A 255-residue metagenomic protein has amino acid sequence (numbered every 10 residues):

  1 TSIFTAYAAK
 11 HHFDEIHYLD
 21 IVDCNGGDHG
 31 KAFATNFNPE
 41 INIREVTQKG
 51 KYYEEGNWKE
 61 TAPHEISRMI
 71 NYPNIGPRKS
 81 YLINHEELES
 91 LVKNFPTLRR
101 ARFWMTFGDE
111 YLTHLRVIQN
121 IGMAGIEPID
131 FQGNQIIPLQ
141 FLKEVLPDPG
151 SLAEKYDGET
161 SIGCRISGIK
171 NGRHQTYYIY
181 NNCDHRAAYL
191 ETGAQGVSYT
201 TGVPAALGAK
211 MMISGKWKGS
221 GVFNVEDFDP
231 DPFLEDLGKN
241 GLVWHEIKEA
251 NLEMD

Functional and structural regions predicted by a protein language model:
T1-H12: Active-site-proximal alpha-helical scaffold in enzymes
K10-D255: C-terminal catalytic/substrate-binding lobe primarily of soluble NAD(P)-dependent oxidoreductases
